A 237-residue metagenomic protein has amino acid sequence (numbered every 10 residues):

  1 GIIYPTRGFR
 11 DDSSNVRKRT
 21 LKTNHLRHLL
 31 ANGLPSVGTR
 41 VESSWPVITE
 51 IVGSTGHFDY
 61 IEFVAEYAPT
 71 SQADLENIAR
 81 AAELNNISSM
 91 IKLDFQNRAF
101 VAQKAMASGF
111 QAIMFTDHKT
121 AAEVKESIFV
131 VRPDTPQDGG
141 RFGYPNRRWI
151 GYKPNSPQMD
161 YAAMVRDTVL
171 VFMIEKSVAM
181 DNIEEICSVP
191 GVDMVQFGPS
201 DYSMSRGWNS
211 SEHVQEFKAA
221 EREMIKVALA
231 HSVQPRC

Functional and structural regions predicted by a protein language model:
I3-R40, P154-R166: N-terminal amphipathic alpha-helix/helix-capping segment at the start of soluble metabolic enzymes
V37-V41, I61-F63, S89-L93, I113-F115 (+3 more regions): Hydrophobic faces of well-ordered beta-strands that scaffold small-molecule active sites in alpha/beta enzyme cores
V41-T55, N97-K104, V178-S188: Short, acidic/polar
W45, E83-V124: Active-site beta->alpha loop and helix N-cap motifs at the rims of alpha/beta catalytic domains
I48-N77, F197-H213: Glycine-rich, proline-tolerant flexible connector loops at the mouths of alpha/beta enzymes
T55-Y60, A107-A112, R132-P133, V189-M194: Glycine-enriched alpha-helix->loop->beta-strand junction motifs that scaffold or abut catalytic
Q72-R98, R132-Q137, V165, H213-P235: Alpha-helix-loop-beta-strand connector modules within alpha/beta enzyme cores
F100, A112-V189: Conserved anion-binding
